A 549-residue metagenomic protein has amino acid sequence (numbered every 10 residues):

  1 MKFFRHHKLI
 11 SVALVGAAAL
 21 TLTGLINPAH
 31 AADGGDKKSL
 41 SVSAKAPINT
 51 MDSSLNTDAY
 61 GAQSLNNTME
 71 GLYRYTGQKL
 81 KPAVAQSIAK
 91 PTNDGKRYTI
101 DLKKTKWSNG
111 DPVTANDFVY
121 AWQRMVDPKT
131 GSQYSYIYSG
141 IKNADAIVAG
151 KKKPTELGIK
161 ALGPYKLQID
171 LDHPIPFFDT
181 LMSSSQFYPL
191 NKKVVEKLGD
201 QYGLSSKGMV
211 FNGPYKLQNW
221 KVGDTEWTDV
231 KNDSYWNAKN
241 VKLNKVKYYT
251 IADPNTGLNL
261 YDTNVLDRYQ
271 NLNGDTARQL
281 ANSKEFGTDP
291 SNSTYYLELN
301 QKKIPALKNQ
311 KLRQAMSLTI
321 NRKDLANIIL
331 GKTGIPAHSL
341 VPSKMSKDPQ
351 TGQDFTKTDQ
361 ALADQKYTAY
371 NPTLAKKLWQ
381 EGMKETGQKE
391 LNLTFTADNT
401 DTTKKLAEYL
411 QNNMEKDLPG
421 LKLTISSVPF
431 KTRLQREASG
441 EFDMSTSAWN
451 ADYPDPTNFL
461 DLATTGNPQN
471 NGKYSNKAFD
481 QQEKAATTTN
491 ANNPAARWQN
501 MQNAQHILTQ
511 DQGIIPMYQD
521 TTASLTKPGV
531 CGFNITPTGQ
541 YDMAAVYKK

Functional and structural regions predicted by a protein language model:
S43-N93, V210: N-terminal lobe/hinge region of extracytoplasmic solute-binding protein
A59, P174-V241, K245, N255: Gly/Pro-rich hinge or "lid" segments in bacterial periplasmic/extracellular proteins
Q86-Y134, T263, A306: Aromatic- and charge-enriched surface segment that lines or borders ligand/interaction sites
S135-K193: Surface-exposed binding/hinge segments that line and control ligand-binding clefts or catalytic entry sites
V222-D224, A369-A451, Q519-T522: Ligand/substrate-recognition segments at binding pockets and active sites
D233-Q279: Ligand-site clamp/hinge motif
T319-G352, D401-Q411, A438-K549: Detector for C-terminal structural segments
P336-E381, T402-K404: Structural transition elements
